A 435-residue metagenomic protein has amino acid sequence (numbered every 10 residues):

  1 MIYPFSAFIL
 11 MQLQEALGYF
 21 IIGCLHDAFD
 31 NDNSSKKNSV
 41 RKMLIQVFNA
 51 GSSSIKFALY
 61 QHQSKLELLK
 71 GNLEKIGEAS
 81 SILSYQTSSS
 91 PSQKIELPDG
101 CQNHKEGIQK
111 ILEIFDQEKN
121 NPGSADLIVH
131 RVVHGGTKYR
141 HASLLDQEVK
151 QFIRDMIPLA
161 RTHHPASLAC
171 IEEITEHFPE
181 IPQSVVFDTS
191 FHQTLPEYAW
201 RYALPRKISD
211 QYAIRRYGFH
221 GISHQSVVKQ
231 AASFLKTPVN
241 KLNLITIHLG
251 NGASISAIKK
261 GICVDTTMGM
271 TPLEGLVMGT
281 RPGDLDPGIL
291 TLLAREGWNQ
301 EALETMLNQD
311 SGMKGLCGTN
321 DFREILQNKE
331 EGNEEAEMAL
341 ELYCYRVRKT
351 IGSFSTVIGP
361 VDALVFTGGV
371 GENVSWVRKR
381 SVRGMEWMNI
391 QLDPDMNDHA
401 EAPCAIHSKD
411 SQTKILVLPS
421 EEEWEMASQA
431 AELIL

Functional and structural regions predicted by a protein language model:
K42-Q46: Extreme N-terminal starter segment of soluble prokaryotic enzymes
A50-G51, R131-V133, L249, V365-V374: Glycine-rich beta-strand-to-loop/alpha-helix junction loops that act as flexible
S54-C101, G269: Short glycine-rich, Thr/Ser-proximal phosphate-binding strand/loop in the N-terminal lobe of ATP-dependent enzymes
E113-D126, S233-P238, I351-D362: Phosphate/pyrophosphate-binding loops at sites that engage ATP/ADP/AMP, CoA/4′-phosphopantetheine, polyphosphate
F115-H163, P182-S184, S190-R201: Short beta-strand-loop/turn "lid" adjacent to the catalytic site in phosphate-handling enzymes
Q193-R295: Glycine-rich phosphate-binding loop of actin/hexokinase-like ATP-binding domains
E296-A339: A mobile "lid/hinge" subdomain adjacent to the ATP/sugar-phosphate binding pocket shared across diverse ATP-dependent
E337, E341-V361, G371-L435: Internal helix-turn-beta structural module
